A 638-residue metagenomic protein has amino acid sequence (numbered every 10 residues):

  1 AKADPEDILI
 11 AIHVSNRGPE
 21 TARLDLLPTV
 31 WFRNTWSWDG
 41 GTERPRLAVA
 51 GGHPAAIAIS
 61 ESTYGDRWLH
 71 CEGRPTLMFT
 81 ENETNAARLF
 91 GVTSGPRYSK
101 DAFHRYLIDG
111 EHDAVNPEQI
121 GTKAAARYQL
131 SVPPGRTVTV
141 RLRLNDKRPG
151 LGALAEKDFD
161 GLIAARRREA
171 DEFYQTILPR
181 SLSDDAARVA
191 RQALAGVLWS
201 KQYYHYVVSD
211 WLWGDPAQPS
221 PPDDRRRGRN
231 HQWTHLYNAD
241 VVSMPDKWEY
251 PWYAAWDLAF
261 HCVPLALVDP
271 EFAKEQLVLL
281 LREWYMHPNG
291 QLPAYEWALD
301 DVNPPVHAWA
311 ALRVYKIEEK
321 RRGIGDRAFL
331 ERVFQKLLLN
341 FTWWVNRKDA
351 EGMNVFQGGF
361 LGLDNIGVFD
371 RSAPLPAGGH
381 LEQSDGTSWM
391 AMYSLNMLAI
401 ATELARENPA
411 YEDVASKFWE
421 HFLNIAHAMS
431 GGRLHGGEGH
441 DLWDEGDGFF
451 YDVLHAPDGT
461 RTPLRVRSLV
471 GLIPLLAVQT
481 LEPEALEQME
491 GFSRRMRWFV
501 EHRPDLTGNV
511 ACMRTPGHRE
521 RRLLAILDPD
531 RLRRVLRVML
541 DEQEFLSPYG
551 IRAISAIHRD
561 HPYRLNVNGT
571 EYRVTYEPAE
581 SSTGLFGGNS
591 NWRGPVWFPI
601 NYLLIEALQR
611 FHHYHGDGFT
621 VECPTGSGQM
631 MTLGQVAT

Functional and structural regions predicted by a protein language model:
A1-T638: Acidic, mature catalytic/reactive cores of soluble proteins
